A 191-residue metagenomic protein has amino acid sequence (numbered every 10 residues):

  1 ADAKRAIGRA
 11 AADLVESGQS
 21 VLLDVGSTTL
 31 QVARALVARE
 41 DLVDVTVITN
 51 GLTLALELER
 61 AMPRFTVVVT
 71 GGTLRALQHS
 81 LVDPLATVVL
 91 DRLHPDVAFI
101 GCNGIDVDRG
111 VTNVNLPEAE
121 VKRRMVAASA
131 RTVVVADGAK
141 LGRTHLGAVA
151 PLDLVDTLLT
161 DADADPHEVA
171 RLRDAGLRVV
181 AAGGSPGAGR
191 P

Functional and structural regions predicted by a protein language model:
A1-V25, A33-L42, V47, R60-R64 (+1 more regions): HTH-adjacent hinge/linker in prokaryotic transcriptional regulators
D2-R9, D13, L30-Q31, T53 (+3 more regions): Short, contiguous clusters of charged residues that form electrostatic/catalytic patches at enzyme active sites, used
T29-A33, L141-T144: Short glycine/serine/threonine-rich phosphate/pyrophosphate-binding segments that cradle anionic phosphate groups
L52-P191: Conserved phosphate- and dinucleotide-binding cores of soluble alpha/beta proteins, encompassing both enzyme active
